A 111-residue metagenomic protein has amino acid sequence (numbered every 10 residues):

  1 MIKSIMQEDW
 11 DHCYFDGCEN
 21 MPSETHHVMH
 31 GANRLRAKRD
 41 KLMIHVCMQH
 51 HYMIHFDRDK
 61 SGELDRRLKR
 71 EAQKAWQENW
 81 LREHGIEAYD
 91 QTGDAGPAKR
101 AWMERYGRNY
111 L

Functional and structural regions predicted by a protein language model:
M1-K3, W10, M21, L68 (+1 more regions): Generic signature of intrinsically disordered, low-complexity, basic-rich segments and short cationic peptides
M1-Y14, R34-K41: Short, charged surface segments at domain edges that flank catalytic/cofactor-binding sites
D9, M21-E24, L42-V46, A72: Amphipathic alpha-helical interface surfaces
C18-E19, M43-L68: Short Cys/His-centered divalent metal-binding micro-motifs
M21-R34: Short recognition patches in nucleic-acid-associated and regulatory proteins
E24-T25, M48-Q49, M53, E71 (+1 more regions): Intrinsically disordered, low-complexity regions enriched for glutamine and histidine
R70-L111: Short flanking/linker segments adjacent to small metal-binding domains or redox-active Cys/His motifs
